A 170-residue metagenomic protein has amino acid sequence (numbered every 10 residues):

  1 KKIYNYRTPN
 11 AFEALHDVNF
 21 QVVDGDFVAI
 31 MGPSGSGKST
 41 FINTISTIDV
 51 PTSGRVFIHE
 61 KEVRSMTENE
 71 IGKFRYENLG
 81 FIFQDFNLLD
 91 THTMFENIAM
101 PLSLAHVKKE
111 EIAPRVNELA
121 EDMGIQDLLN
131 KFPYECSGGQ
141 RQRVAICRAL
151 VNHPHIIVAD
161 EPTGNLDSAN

Functional and structural regions predicted by a protein language model:
K1-N170: ABC family nucleotide-binding domain
